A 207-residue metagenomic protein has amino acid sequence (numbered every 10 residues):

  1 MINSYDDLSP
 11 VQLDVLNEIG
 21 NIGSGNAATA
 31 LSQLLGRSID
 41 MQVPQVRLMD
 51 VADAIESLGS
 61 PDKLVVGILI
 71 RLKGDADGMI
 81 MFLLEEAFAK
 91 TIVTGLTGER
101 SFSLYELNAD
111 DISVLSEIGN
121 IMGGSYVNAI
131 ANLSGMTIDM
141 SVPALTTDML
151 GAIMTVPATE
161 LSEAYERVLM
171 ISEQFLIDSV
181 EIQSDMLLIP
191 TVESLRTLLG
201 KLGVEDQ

Functional and structural regions predicted by a protein language model:
I2-Q207: Composition-driven recognition of glycine/serine/threonine/acidic- and proline-rich low-complexity segments and repeats
